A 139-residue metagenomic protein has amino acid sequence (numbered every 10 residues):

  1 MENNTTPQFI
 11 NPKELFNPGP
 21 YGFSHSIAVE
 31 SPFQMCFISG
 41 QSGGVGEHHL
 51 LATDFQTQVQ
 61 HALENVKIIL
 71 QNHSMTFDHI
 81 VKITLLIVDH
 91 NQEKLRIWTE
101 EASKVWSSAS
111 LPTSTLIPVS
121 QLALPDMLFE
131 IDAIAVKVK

Functional and structural regions predicted by a protein language model:
M1-E64, I68-V81, V88-K139: N-terminal presequence-like segments and the immediate start of the first folded domain
